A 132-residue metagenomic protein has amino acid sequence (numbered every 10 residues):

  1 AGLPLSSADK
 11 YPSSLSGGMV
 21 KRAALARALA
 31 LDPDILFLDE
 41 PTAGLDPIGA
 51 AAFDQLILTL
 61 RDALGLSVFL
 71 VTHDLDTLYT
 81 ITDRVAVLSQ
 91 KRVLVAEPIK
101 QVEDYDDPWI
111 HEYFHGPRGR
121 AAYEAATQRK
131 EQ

Functional and structural regions predicted by a protein language model:
Y11-L15, M19: Conserved ABC ATPase signature
A30-D34: A short, proline-enriched helix->beta-strand linker immediately N-terminal to the Walker B motif in ABC-type P-loop
L36-D39: Catalytic Walker B motif of ABC-type/P-loop ATPase nucleotide-binding domains
A51-A63: Helical segment within the ABC ATPase nucleotide-binding domain
T72-H73: H-loop/switch region of ABC-family ATPase nucleotide-binding domains
L78-T80: A short, surface-exposed alpha-helical micro-motif characterized by mixed small hydrophobic and charged/polar residues
